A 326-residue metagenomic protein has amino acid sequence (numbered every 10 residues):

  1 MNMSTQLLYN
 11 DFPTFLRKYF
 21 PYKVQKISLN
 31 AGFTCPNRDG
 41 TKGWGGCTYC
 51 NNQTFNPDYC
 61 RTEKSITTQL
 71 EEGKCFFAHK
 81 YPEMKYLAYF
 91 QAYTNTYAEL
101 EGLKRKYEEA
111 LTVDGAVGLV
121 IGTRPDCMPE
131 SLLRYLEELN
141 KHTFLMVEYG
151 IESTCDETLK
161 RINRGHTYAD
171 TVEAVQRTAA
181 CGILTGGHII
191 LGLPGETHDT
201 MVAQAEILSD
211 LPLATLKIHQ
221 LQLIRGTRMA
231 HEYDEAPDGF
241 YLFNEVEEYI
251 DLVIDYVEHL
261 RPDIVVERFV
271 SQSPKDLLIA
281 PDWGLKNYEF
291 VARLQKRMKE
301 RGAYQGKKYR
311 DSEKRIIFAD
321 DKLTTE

Functional and structural regions predicted by a protein language model:
M1-L87, T325-E326: N-terminal [4Fe-4S]-dependent radical SAM core
N2-L16, F20-Q25, T215, L223-E326: Auxiliary Fe-S-binding modules of radical SAM enzymes
Q25-L29, Y86-A88, L119-I121, L145-Y149 (+3 more regions): Hydrophobic faces of well-ordered beta-strands that scaffold small-molecule active sites in alpha/beta enzyme cores
C47, E109-A116, A203-I218, V291-Q305: Structural recognition of alpha->loop->beta junctions
Q53-G73, F77-L100, G115-M128, F144-T171 (+1 more regions): Core AdoMet radical
T67-K74, L103-E108, L133-E137, T171-V175 (+2 more regions): Generic structural signal for well-ordered alpha-helices, preferentially at hydrophobic/aromatic core positions
F77-H79, K106-D114, R134-F144, Q176-A180: Acidic (Asp/Glu)-rich catalytic clusters
A169-M229, E247-V270: Conserved C-terminal portion of the radical SAM core fold that forms the substrate/S-adenosylmethionine-binding
